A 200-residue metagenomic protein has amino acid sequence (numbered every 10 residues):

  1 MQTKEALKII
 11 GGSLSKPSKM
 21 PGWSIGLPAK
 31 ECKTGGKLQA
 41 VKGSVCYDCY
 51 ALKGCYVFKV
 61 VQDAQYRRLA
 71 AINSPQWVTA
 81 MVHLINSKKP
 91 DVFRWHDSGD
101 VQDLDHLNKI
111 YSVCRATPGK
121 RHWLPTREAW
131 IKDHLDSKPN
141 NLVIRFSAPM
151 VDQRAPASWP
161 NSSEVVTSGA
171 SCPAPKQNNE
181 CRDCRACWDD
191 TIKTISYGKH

Functional and structural regions predicted by a protein language model:
M1-H200: Class I S-adenosyl-L-methionine
